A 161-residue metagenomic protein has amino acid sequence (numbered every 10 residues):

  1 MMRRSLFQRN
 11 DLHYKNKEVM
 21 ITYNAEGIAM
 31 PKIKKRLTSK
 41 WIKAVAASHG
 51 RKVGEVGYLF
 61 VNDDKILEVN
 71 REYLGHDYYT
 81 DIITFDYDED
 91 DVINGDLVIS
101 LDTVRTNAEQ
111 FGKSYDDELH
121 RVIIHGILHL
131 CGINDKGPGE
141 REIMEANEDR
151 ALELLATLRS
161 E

Functional and structural regions predicted by a protein language model:
M1-H120, C131-E161: An acidic/histidine-cluster motif and surrounding catalytic segment that typifies divalent-metal-assisted enzyme active
L128: Conserved ATP-binding N-box helix of the HATPase_c
